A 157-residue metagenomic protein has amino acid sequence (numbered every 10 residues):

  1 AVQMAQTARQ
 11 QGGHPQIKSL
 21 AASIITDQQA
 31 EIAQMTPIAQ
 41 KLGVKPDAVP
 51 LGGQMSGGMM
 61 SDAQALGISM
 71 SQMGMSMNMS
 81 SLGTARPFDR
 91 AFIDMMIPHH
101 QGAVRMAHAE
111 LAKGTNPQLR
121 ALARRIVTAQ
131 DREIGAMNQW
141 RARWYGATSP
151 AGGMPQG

Functional and structural regions predicted by a protein language model:
A1-G157: His/Met- and acidic-residue-enriched segments that coordinate or traffic transition-metal cofactors and support
